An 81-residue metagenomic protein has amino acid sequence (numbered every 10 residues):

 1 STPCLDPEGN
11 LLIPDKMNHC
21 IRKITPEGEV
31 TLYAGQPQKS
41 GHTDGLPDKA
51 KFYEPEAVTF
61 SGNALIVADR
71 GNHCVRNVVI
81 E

Functional and structural regions predicted by a protein language model:
S1-P3, E29-E56: Gly/Pro-rich loop segments of beta-rich domains
P3, R22-I24: Assembly/interface hotspot detector across virion components, adhesins/toxins, and nucleic-acid enzymes
L5-E8, T59-N63: Residue-level detector of Asp-centered blade-edge/turn motifs that repeat once per structural unit in beta-propeller
N10-L12, L65-V67: Conserved beta-propeller blade signature
K16-M17, R70: Short loop/turn segments immediately following the C-termini of beta-strands
H19-R22, H73-R76: Structural signal for beta-propeller blades
I24-E29, V79-E81: Short loop/turn segments that connect beta-strands within beta-propeller blades
